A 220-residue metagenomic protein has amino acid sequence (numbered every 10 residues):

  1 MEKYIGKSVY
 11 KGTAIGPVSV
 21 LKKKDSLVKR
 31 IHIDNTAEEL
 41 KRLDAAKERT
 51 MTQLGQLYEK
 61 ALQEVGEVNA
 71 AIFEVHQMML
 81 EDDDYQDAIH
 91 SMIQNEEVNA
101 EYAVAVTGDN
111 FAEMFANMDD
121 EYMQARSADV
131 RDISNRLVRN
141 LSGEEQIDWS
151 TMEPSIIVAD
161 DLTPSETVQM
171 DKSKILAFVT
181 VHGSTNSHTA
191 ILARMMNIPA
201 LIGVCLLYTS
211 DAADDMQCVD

Functional and structural regions predicted by a protein language model:
M1-S210, Q217: Non-catalytic, soluble scaffold/interaction modules
